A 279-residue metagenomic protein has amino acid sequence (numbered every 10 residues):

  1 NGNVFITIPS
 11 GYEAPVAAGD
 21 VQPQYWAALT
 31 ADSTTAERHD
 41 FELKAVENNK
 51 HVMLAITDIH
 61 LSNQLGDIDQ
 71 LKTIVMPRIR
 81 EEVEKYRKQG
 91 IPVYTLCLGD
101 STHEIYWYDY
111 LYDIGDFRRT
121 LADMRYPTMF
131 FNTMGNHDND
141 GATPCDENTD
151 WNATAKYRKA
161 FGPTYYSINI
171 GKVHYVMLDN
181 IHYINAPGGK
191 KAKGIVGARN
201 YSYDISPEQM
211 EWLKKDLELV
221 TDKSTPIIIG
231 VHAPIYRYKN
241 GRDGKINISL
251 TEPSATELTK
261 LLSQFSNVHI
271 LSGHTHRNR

Functional and structural regions predicted by a protein language model:
N3-T30, T34: A short, solvent-exposed loop/turn motif at the edges and junctions of modular extracellular/periplasmic domains
G11, Q24-A31, Y106-T221, E257-N267 (+1 more regions): Extended active-site neighborhood of metal-dependent phosphoesterases/phosphodiesterases
V16, L65-L71, Y106-Y112, A142-W151 (+1 more regions): Short, flexible/disordered intra-domain loops and linkers
Q22-P23, T30-D109: N-terminal active-site segment of His-dependent metallophosphoesterases
H51-N63, K172-A186, I228-G230: Active-site-proximal beta-strand elements of phosphoester/diester hydrolases
D58, G99-D100, G135-N136, H232 (+1 more regions): Active-site glycine-centered loops adjacent to acidic/histidine catalytic or metal-binding residues that shape
L61-Q64, T102-Y106, I195-D204, D243-I246: Surface-exposed cleft-lining segments at the edges of enzyme active sites
K223-R279: Long, structured stretches of catalytic cores involved in phosphate-ester chemistry, encompassing
